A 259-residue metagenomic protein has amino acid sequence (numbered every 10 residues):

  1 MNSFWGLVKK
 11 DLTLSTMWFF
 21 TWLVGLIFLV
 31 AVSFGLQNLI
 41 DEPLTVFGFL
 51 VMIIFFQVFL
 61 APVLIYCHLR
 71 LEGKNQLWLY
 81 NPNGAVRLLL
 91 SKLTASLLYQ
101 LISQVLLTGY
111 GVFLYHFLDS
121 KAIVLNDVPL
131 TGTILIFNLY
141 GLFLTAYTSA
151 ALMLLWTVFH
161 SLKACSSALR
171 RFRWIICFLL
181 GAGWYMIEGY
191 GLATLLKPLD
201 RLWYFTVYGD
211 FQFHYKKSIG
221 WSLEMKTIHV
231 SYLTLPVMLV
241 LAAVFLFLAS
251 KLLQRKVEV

Functional and structural regions predicted by a protein language model:
M1-N75, V86-V259: Hydrophobic alpha-helical transmembrane segments of membrane proteins
L79-A85: Short helix-to-coil transition segments within interhelical loops that connect adjacent transmembrane helices
